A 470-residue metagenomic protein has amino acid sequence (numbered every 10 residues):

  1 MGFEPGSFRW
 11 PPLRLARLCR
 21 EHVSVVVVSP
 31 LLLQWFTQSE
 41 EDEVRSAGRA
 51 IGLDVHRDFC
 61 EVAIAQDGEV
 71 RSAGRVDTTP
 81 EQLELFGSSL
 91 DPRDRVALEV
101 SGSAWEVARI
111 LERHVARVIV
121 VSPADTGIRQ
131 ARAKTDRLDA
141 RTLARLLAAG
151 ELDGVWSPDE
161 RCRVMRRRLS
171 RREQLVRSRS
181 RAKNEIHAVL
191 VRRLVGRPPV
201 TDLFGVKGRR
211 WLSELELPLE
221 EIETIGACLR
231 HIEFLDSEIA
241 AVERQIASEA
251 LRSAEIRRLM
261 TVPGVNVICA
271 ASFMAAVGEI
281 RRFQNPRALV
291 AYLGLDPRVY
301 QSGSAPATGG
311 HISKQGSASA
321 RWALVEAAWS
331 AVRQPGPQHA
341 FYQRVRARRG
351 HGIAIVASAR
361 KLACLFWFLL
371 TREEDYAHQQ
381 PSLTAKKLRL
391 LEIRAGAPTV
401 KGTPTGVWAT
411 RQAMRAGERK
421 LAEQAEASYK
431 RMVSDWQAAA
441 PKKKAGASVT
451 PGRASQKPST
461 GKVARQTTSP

Functional and structural regions predicted by a protein language model:
G2-P470: A detector of single, family-specific signature residues that are central to catalytic or substrate-handling motifs
